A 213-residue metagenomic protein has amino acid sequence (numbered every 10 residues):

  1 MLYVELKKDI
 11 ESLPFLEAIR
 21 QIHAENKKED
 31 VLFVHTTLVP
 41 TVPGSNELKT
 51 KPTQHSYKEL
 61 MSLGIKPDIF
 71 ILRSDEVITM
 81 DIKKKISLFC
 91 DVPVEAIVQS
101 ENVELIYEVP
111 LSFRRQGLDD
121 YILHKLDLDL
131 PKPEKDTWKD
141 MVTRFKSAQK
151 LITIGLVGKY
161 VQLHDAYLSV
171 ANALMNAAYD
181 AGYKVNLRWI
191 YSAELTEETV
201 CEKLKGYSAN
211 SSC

Functional and structural regions predicted by a protein language model:
M1-C213: N-terminal beta1-alpha1 cap of cysteine-dependent amidohydrolase-like domains
